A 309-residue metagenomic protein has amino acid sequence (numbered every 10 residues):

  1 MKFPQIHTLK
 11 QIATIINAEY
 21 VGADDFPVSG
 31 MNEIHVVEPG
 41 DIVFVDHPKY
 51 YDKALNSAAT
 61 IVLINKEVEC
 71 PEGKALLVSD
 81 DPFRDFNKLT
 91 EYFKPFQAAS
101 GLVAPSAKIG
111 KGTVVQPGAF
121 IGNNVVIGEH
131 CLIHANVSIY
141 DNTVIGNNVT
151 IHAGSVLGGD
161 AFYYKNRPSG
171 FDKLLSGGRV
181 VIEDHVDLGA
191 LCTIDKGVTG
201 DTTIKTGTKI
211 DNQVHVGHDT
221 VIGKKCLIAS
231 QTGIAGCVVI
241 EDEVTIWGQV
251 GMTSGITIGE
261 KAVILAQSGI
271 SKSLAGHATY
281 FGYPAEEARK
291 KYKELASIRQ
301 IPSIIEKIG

Functional and structural regions predicted by a protein language model:
M1-G101, P105-S106, T143, N148 (+4 more regions): Terminal amphipathic alpha-helical/low-complexity segments used for targeting or macromolecular assembly
F44, G101-E287: Structural signal for interior beta-strand "rungs" in well-ordered beta-sheet cores of soluble enzyme domains
